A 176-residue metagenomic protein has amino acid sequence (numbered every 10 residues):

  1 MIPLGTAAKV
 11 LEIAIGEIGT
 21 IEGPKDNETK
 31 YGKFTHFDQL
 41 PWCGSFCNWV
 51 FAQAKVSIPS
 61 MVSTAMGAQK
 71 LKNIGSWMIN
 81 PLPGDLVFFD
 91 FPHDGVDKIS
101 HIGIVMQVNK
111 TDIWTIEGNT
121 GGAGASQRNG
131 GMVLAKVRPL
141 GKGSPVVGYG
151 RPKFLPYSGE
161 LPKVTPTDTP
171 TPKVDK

Functional and structural regions predicted by a protein language model:
M1-P59, G159-K176: N-terminal capping segments
L4-L11, V56-A125: ...with weaker cross-activation on analogous glycine-rich loops/strands in unrelated enzymes
G19, A52, P92, T120 (+1 more regions): Residue-level marker of positions within ordered structural domains that often coincide with functionally constrained
I21, G32-K33, M78-I79, P139-L140: Alpha-helical interaction segments
I99-K176: Aromatic- and glycine-rich peptidoglycan recognition patches
